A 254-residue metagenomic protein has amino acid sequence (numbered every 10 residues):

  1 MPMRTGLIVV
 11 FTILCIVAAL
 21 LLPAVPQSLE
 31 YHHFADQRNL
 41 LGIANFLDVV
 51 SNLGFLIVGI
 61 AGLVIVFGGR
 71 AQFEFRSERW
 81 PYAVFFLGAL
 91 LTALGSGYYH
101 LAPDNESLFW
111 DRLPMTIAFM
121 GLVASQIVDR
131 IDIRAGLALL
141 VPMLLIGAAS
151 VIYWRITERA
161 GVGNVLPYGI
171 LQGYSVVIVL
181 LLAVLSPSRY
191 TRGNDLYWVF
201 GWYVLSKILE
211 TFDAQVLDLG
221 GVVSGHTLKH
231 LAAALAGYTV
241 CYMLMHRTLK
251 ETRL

Functional and structural regions predicted by a protein language model:
P2-M143, V151-I156, Y190-R253: Early transmembrane hairpin module of multi-pass membrane proteins
A149-Y190: Active-site rim beta-loop-alpha module in soluble metabolic enzymes
